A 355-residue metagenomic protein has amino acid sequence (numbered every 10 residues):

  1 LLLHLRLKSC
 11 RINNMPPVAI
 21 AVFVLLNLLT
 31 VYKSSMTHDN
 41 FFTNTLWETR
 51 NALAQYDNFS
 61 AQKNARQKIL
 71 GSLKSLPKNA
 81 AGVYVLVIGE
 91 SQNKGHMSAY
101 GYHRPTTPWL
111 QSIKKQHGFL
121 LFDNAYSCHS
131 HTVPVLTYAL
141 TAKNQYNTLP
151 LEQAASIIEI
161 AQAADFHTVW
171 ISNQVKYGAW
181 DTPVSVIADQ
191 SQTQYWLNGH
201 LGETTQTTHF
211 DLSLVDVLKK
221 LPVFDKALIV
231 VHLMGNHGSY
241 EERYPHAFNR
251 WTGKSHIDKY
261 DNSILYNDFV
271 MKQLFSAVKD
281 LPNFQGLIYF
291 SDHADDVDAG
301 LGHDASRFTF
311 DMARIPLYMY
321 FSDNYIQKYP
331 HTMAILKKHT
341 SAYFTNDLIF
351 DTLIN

Functional and structural regions predicted by a protein language model:
L1-R6: Membrane-embedded alpha-helical segments of integral membrane proteins
K8-V22: Membrane-interfacial entry segments at the cytosolic side of transmembrane helices
F23, N27-L86, S91-N249, R314 (+2 more regions): Active-site-proximal alpha/beta segments of enzymes that process anionic O-linked groups
V85-L86, Y266-A305, F350-I354: Metal-dependent active-site segment of extracytoplasmic phospho-/sulfohydrolases and closely related
G101-P105, N283-F284, I288-T332: Histidine-centered active-site microenvironments of extracellular/periplasmic hydrolases and transferases
Y126, W170-S172, L228-G235, D261-N267 (+2 more regions): Short beta-strand segments
C128, T148-A155, K254-L265, R307-A313 (+1 more regions): A short beta-strand-to-alpha-helix junction
Y177-T182, L233-L281, V297, S306-P316 (+2 more regions): Active-site-proximal cap/lid insertion segments
